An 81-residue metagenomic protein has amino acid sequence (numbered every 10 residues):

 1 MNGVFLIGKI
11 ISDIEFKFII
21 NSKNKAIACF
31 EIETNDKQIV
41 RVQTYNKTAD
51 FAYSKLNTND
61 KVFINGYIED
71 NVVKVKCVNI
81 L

Functional and structural regions predicted by a protein language model:
M1-L81: Single-stranded nucleic acid-binding surfaces, predominantly the OB-fold ssDNA-binding core
